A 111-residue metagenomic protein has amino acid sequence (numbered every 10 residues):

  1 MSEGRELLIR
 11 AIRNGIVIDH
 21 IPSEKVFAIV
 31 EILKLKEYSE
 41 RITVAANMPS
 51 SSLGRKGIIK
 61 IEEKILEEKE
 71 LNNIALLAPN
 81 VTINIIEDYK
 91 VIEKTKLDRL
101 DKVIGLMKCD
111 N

Functional and structural regions predicted by a protein language model:
S2-T95: Interaction interfaces in information-processing and related assembly proteins
E87-N111: Cys/His-clustered metal-coordination modules, chiefly Zn-binding fingers
